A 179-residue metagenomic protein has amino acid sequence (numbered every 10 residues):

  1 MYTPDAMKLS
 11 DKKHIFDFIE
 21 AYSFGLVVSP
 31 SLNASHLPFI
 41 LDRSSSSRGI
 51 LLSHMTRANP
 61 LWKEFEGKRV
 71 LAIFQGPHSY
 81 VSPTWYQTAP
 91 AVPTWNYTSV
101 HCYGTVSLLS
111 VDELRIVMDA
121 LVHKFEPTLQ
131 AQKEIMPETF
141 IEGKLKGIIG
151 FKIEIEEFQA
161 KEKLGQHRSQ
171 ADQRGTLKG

Functional and structural regions predicted by a protein language model:
M1-R48: An N-terminal domain-cap segment
F16, P90-A91, F140-G143: A generic local secondary-structure boundary/capping motif
S23, S35, S47-L51, E66-V70 (+2 more regions): A generic structural signal for short beta-strands and their flanking turns/coil linkers
L32-N33, D42-G49, R57-P60, G76-Y80 (+1 more regions): Short, charged/polar surface micro-motifs in flexible loops or helix N-caps
R57-I116: Short, structured beta-strand-loop surface elements
S107-G179: C-terminal edge-of-domain segments
